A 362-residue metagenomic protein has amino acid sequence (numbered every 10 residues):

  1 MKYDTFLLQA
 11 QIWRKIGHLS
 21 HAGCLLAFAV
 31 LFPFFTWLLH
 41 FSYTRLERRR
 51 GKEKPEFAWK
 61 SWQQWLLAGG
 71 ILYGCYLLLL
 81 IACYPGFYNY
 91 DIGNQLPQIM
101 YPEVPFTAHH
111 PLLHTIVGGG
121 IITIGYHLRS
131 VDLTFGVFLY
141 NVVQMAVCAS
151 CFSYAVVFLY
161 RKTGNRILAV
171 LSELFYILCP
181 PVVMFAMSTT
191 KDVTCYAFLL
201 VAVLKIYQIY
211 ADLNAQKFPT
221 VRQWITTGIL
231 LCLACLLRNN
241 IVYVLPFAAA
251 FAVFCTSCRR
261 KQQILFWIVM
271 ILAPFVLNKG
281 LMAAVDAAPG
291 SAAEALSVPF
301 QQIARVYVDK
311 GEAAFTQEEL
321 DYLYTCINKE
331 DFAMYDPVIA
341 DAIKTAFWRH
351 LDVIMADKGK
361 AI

Functional and structural regions predicted by a protein language model:
M1-K2, L31-T36, K60-Y88, L272-A283: Transmembrane signal-anchor helices characteristic of membrane glycosylation enzymes that use polyprenol
G17-Y76: Start-transfer (signal-anchor) and selected internal transmembrane alpha helices of multi-pass inner/ER membrane
L19-L26, L112-I116, H127-S153: Loop-to-helix entry region of an early transmembrane alpha helix in multi-pass inner-membrane enzymes
P33, V142-T163, V201: Transmembrane-helix motifs of polytopic, lipid-linked glycan transferases
C83-P97, V104-I121, H127-F135: Extracytoplasmic catalytic/substrate-binding loops of multi-pass membrane glycan-assembly enzymes
M100, Y154, T194-N214, L231: Specific aromatic-rich, kink-prone transmembrane helix
Q223-R238, A249-A250, M270-F275: Membrane-interface alpha helices of multi-pass inner-membrane proteins
A287-I362: Membrane-proximal stem/loop segments at transmembrane-domain junctions that anchor or position
